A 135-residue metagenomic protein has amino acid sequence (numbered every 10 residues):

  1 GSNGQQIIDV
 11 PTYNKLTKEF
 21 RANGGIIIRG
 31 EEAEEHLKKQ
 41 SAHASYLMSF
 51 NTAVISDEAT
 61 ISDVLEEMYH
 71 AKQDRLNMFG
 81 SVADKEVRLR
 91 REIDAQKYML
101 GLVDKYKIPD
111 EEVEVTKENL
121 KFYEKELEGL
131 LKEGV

Functional and structural regions predicted by a protein language model:
G1-V135: Catalytic toxin/effector domains delivered as secreted proteins or via bacterial secretion systems
